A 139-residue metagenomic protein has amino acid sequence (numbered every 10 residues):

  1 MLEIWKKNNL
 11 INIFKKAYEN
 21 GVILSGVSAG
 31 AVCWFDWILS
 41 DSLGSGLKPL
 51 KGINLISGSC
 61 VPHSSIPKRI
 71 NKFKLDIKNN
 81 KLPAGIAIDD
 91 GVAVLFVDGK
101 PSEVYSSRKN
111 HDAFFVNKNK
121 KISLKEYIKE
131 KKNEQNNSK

Functional and structural regions predicted by a protein language model:
M1, A31-C33, P67, V94: Glycine-rich nucleotide phosphate-binding loop and flanking beta-alpha elements of Rossmann-like dinucleotide-binding
M1-I23: Flexible gly/pro-rich beta->alpha loop and the following alpha-helix that scaffold active-site loops
K7, D36-L39: Intrinsic disorder/low-complexity segments enriched in polar/charged and small flexible residues
N12-F14, D36, I53: Mature, folded catalytic cores of secreted/periplasmic enzymes
A17-D36: Catalytic nucleophile loop
I38-S40, G44-K139: C-terminal and late-domain segments of enzyme folds
